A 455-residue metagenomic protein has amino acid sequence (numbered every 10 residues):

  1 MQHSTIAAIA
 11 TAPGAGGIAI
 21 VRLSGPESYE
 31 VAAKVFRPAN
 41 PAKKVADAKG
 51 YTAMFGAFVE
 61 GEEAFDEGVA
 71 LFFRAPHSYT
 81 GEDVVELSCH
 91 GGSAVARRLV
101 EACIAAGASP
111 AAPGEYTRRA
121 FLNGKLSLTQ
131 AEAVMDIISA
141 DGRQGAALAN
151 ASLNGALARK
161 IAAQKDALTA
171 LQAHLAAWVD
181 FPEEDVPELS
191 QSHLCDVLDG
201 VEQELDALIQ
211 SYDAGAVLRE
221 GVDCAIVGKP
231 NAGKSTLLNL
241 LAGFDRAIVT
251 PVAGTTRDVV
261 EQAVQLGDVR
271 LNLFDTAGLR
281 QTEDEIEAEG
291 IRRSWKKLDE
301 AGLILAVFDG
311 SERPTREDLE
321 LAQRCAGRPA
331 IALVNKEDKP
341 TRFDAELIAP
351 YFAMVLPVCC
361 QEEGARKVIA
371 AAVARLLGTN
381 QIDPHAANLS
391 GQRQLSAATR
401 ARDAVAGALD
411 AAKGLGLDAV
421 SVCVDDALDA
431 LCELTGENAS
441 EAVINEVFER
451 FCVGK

Functional and structural regions predicted by a protein language model:
M1-A147, A151, G155, I331: A glycine-rich (often HGG/GG-containing) alpha/beta subdomain
Q2-I9, P13, R143-Q265, T282-D284 (+1 more regions): C-terminal-of-GTPase-core extension/linker across diverse P-loop GTPases
F55-F65, A70-R74, G254-T282, E300: Switch I (G2) and immediately adjacent beta-strands of P-loop GTPase domains
A242, A277-G278, G302, D309 (+1 more regions): Short glycine-/small-residue-rich Rossmann-like dinucleotide-binding loops
L271, L303, I331: Short, Asp-centered acidic motifs that coordinate Mg2+ and/or phosphate in catalytic or ligand-binding sites
L273, V307, L333: Generic enzyme active-site microenvironment
E287-S311: Inter-motif core of Ras-like GTPase G domains
